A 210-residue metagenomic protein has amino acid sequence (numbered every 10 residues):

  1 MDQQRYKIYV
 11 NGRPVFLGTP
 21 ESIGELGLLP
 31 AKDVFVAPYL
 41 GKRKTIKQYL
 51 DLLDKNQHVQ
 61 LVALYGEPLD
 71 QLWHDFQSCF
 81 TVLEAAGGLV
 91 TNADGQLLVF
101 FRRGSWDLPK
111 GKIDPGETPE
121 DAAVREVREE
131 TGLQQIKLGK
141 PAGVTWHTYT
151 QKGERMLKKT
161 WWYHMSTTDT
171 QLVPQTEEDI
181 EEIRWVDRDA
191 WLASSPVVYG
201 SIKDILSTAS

Functional and structural regions predicted by a protein language model:
M1-Q4, P141: A short, compositionally biased
D2, Y9-V62: Extended, hydrophobic interaction surfaces within ordered domains
Q3-R5, A85, K158-W162: Short hydrophobic/aromatic beta-strand or adjacent loop that forms the aromatic wall/cage of a ligand/substrate-binding
Q4, I8, F16-F35, L172-S210: Nudix hydrolase/Nudix homology domain
L26-Y39, T91-R128, L133: Conserved Nudix-box catalytic region and its N-terminal flanking loop in Nudix hydrolases and closely related
R43-G87: Acidic, metal-coordinating catalytic segment for phosphate/diphosphate chemistry, firing primarily on the Nudix
G87, Q96, E182: Conserved beta-strand and immediately adjacent loop positions that scaffold enzyme active sites
I113-S201: Unchanged
